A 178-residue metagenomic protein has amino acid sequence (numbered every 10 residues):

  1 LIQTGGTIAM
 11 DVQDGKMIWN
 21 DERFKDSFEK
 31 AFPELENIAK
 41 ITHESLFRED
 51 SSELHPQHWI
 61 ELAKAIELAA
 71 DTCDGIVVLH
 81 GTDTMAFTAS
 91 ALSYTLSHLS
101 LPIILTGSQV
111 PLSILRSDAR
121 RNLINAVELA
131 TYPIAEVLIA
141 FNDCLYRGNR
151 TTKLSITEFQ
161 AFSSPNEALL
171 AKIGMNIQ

Functional and structural regions predicted by a protein language model:
L1-Q178: Active-site histidine-anchored catalytic micro-motif
